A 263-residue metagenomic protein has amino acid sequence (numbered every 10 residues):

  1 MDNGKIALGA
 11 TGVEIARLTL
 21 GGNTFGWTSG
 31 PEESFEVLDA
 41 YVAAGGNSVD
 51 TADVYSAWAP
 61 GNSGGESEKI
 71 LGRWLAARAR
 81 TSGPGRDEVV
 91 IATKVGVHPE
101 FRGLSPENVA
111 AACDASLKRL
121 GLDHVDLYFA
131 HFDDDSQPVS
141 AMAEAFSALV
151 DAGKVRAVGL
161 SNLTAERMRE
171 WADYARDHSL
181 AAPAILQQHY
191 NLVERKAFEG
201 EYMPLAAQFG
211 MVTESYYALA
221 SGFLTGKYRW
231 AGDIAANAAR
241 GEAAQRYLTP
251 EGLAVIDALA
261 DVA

Functional and structural regions predicted by a protein language model:
M1-V89: N-terminal binding-site loop/beta-alpha segment at the start of enzyme catalytic domains that lines or forms
L8, L20, S34, V49 (+9 more regions): Conserved, mostly hydrophobic/aromatic
V13-L18, G45-N47, G83-V89, L122-D126 (+4 more regions): Short, well-ordered coil/turn segments that N-cap beta-strands
G21-E32, V95-E107, S136-Q137: Active-site mouth loops of central-metabolism enzymes
G30-Y41, L104-L120, M168-D173: Short, acidic/polar
Y55-P60, H98-R102, L224: A short acidic, helix-capping loop that chelates divalent metal ions and anchors anionic groups
L117-S136: Active-site groove signature of glycoside hydrolases
D133-A263: Beta/alpha (TIM)-barrel catalytic core signal, keyed to glycine-rich beta->alpha loops juxtaposed to Asp/Glu that bind
